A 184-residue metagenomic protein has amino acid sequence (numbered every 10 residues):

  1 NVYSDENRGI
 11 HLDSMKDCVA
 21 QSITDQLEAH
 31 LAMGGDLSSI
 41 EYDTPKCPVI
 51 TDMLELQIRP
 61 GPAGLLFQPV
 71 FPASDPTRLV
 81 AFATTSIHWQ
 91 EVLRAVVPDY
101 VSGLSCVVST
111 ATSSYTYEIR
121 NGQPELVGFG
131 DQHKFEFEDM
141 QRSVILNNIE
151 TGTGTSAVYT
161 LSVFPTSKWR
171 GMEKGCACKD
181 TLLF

Functional and structural regions predicted by a protein language model:
N1-R170: Intrinsically disordered, low-complexity polar/acidic regions
M172-F184: N-terminal membrane-entry
